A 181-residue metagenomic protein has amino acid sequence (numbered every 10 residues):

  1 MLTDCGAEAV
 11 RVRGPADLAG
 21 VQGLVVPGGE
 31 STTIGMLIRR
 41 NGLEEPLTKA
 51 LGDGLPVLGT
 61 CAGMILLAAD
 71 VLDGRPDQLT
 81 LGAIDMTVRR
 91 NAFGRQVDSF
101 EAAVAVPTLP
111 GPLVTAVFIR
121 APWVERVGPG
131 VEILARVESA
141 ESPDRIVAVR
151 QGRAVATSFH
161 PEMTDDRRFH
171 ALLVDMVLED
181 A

Functional and structural regions predicted by a protein language model:
M1-G52, R167-A181: N-terminal beta1-alpha1 cap of cysteine-dependent amidohydrolase-like domains
A9-V10, V57, A154: Hydrophobic anchor at the start of a short beta-strand that flanks the dinucleotide cofactor-binding loop
A19-V21, A68, T108: Short secondary-structure boundary/hinge segments and terminal tails
V21, D53-L55, Q78-L79, L113-V114 (+2 more regions): Short coil/turn connectors at secondary-structure junctions
V26, G59, T157: Redox-cofactor binding/interface segments in oxidoreductases and associated redox assembly factors
E30-A105: Cysteine-nucleophile active-site neighborhood
R90-A181: Amide-donor transfer/coupling interface in amidating biosynthetic enzymes
